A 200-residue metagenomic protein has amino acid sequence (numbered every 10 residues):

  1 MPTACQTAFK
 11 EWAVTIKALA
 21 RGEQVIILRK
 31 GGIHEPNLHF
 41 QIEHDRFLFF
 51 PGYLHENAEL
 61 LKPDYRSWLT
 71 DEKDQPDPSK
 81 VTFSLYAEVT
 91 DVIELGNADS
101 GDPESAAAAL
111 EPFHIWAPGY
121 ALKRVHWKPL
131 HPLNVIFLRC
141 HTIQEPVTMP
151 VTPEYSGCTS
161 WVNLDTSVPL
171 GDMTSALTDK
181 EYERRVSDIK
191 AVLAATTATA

Functional and structural regions predicted by a protein language model:
P2-A200: Structured alpha/beta reader/binder surfaces that contact nucleic acids or chromatin modification marks
